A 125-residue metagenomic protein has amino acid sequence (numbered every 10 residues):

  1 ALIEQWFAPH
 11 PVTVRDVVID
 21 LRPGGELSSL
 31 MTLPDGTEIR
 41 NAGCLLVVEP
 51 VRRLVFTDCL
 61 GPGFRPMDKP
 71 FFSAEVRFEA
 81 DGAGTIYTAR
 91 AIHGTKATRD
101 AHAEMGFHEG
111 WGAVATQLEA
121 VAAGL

Functional and structural regions predicted by a protein language model:
A1-V14: Hydrophobic ligand-binding cavity/cleft-lining segments
F7, D58-L60, A115, A122: Short, flexible helix/strand-to-coil boundary loops that buttress conserved ligand/catalytic motifs in alpha/beta
V14-C59: Glycine-rich portal/gate segments that line the openings of hydrophobic small-molecule binding cavities
V47, V76-G82: Short, low-complexity Ser/Thr-rich regulatory SLiMs
V51-R53, G82-I86: A generic structural signal for beta-strand entry/edge sites
T57-C59, P70-V76: Active-site-adjacent structural patch at catalytic or cofactor/ligand-binding sites
D58-G63, R90-A97: Short, solvent-exposed aromatic-acidic interface loops
P70, G94-L125: A conserved amphipathic terminal alpha-helix motif
